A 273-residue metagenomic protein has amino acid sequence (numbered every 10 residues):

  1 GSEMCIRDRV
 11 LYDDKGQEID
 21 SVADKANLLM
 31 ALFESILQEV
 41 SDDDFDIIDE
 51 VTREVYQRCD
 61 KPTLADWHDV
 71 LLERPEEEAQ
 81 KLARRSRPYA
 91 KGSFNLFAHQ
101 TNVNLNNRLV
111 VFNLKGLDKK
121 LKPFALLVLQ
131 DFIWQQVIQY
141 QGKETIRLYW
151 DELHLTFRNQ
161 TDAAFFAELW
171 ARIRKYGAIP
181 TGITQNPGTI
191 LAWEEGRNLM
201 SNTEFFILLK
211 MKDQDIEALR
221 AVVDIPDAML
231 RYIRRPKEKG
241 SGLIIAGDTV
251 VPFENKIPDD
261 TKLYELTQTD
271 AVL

Functional and structural regions predicted by a protein language model:
G1-I6, A271-L273: Short, intrinsically disordered, charge-balanced linker/junction segments flanking boundaries in proteins
E3-A178, L191-E194, Y232-T249: P-loop NTPase motor domains
L153, Q185-N186: Histidine- and/or cysteine-centered catalytic micro-motif in compact active-site loops
I173, I179-Q185, L208: Structural recognition of the conserved hydrophobic beta-strand(s) that form the central parallel beta-sheet of P-loop
I190-L273: C-terminal regions of RecA-like/P-loop NTPase motor modules
